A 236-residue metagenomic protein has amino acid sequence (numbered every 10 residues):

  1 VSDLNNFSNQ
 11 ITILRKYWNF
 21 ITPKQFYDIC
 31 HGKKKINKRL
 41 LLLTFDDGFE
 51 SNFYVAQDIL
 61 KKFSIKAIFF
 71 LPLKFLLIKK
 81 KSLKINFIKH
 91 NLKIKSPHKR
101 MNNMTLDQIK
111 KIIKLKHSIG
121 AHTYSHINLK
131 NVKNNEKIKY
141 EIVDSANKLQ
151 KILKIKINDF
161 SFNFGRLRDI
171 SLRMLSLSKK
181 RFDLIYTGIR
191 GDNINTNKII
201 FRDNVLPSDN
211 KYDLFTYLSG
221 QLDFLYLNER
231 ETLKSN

Functional and structural regions predicted by a protein language model:
V1-T44, E50-S51, N131-N236: C-terminal active-site subregion of NodB/CE4 polysaccharide deacetylases
N9-Y17, I59-F63, L115: A short, Lys/Arg-enriched amphipathic alpha-helix followed by its capping loop at the start of a domain
K38-L41, K61-R168, I194-I200: Metal-dependent polysaccharide deacetylase catalytic core of the NodB/CE4 family, i.e., the active-site-bearing domain
F49-E50, S125: Short, glycine/acidic-enriched loop or turn micro-motifs at the edges of active sites
